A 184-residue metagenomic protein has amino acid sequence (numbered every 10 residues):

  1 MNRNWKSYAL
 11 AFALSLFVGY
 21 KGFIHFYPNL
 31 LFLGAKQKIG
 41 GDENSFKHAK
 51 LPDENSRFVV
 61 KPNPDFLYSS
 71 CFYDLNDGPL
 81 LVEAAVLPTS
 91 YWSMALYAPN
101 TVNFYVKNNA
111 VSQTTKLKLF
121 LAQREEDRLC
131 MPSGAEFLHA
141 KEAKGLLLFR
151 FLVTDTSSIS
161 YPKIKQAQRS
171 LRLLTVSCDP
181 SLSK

Functional and structural regions predicted by a protein language model:
M1-K184: A compositional/structural signature for long, glycine/proline-rich flexible linkers and loops on extracytoplasmic
